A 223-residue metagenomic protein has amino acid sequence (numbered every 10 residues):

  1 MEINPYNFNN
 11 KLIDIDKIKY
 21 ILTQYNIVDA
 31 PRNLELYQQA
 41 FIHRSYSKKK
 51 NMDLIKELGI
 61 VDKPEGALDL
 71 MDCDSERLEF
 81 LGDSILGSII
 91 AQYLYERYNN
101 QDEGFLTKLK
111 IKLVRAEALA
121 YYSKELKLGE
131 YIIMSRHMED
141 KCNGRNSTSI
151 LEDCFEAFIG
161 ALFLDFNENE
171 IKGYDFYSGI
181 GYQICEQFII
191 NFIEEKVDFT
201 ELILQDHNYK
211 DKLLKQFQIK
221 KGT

Functional and structural regions predicted by a protein language model:
M1-T223: Double-stranded RNA-binding/processing signature
